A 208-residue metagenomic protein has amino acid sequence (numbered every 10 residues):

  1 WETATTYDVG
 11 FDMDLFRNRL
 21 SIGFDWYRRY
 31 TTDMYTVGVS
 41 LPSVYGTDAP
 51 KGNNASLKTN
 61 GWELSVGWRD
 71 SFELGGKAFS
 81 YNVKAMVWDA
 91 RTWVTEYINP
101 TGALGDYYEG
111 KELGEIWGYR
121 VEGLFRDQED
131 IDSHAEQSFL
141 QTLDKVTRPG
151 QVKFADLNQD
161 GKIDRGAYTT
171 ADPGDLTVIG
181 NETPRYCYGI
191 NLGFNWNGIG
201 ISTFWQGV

Functional and structural regions predicted by a protein language model:
W1-R120: Extracellular/periplasmic, surface-exposed regions of secreted and cell-surface proteins
V9-F11, G52-N53, T177-I179, Y188-N191: Generic recognition of flexible, low-complexity loop/linker segments
T47-A49, G102, D175, E182 (+2 more regions): A near-ubiquitous, low-amplitude feature marking generic local secondary-structure context
A55, S71-E182: Conserved small-residue
N181-V208: Glycine-rich, aromatic-lined ligand/substrate-binding cores of catalytic and carbohydrate-binding domains
